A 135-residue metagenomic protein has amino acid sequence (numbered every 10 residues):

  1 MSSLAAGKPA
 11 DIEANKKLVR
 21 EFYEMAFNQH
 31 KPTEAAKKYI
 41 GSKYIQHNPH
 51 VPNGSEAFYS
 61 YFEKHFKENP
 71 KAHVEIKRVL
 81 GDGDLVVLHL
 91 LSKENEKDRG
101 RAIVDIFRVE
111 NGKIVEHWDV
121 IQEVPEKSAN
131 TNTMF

Functional and structural regions predicted by a protein language model:
M1-F135: C-terminal and inter-domain tail/linker signature
